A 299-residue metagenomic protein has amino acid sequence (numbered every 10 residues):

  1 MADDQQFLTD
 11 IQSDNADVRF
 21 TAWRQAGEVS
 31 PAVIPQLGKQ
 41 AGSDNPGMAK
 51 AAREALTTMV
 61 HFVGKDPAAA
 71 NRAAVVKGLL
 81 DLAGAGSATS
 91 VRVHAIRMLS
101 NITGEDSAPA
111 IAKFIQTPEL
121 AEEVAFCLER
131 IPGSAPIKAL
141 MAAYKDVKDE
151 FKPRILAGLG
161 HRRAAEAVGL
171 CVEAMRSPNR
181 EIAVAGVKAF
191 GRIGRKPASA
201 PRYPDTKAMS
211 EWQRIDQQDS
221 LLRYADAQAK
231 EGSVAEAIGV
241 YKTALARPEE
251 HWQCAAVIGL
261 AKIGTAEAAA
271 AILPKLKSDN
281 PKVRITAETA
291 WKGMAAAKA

Functional and structural regions predicted by a protein language model:
M1-T21: N-terminal "cap/leader" segments of large eukaryotic alpha-helical scaffolds
D17-P31, K39, G47-A70, D81-G84 (+11 more regions): Structural detector for internal amphipathic alpha-helices that build alpha-solenoid repeat scaffolds
V76-K77: Alpha/beta catalytic cores of group-transfer enzymes, especially the acyltransferase/condensing modules of polyketide
T206, L276-K277: TPR/TPR-like (Sel1-like) alpha-helical repeat modules
